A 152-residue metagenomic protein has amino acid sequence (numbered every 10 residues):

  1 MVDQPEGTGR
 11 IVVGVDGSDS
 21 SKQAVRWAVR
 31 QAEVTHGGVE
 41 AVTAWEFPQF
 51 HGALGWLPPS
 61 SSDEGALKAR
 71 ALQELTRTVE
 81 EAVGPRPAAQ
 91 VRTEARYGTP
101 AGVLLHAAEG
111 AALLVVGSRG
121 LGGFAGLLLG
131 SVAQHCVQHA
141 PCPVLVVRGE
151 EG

Functional and structural regions predicted by a protein language model:
M1-D3, A111-G152: Gly/Ser-rich helix-loop-strand patches that form or flank binding pockets for ribonucleotide-derived cofactors
M1-G7, S20, V34, E80-L114 (+1 more regions): Structural beta-alpha unit
V2-P58: Small/aliphatic-rich secondary-structure junction motif
A24, A28, L104, C136: Aromatic/hydrophobic pocket-lining residues that form π-stacking "cages" and hydrophobic walls in ligand
E40-V42, R92-R96, L145: General small-molecule cofactor/ligand-binding pocket signal
W56-S60, A111-A112: Short, hinge-like loop/turn segments at secondary-structure boundaries
P59-E74: A short acidic, glycine-rich active-site loop that binds or catalyzes chemistry on phosphate/adenosine moieties
